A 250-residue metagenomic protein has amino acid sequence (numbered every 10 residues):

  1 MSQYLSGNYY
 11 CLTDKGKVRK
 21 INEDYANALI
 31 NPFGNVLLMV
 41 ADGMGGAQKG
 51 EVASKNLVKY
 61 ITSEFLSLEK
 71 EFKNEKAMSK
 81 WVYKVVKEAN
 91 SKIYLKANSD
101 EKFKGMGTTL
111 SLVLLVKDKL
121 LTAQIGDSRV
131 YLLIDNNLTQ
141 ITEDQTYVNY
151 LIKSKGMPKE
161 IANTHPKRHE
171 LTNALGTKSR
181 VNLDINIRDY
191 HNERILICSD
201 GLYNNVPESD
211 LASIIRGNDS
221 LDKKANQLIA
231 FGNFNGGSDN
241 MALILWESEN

Functional and structural regions predicted by a protein language model:
M1-N250: PP2C/PPM-type serine/threonine phosphatase catalytic domain
